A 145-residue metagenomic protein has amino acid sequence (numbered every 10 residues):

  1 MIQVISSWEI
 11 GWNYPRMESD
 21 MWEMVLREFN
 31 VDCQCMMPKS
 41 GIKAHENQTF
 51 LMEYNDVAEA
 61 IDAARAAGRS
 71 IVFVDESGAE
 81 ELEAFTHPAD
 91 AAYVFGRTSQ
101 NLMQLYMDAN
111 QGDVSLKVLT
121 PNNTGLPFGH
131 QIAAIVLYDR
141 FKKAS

Functional and structural regions predicted by a protein language model:
M1-S145: Post-transcriptional modification and biogenesis factors for structured RNAs of the translation apparatus
